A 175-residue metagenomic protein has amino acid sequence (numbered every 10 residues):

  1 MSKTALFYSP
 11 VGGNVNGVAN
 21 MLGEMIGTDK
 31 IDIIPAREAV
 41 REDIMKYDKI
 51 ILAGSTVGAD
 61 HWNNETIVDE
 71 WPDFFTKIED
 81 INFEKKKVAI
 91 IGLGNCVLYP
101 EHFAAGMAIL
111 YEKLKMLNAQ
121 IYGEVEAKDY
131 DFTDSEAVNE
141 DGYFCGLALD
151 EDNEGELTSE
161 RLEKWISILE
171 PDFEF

Functional and structural regions predicted by a protein language model:
S2-Y8: General secondary-structure propensity
K3, N14-G17, M25, D29 (+2 more regions): FMN-binding flavodoxin-like domain, especially the glycine-rich phosphate-binding loop
S9-G13: Short polar catalytic/cofactor-binding loops
D29-R41: A short, well-structured beta->alpha microelement
